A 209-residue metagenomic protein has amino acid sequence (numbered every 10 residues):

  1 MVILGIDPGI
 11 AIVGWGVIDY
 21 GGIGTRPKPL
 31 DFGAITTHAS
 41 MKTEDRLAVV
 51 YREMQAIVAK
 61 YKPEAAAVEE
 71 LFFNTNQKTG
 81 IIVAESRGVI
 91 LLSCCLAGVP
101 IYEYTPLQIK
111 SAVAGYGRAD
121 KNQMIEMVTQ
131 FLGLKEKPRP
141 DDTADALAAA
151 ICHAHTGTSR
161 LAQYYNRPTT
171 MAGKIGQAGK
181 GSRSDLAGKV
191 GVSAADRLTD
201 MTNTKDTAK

Functional and structural regions predicted by a protein language model:
M1-K209: Phosphate- and other anionic-substrate recognition elements at nucleic-acid/protein interfaces
